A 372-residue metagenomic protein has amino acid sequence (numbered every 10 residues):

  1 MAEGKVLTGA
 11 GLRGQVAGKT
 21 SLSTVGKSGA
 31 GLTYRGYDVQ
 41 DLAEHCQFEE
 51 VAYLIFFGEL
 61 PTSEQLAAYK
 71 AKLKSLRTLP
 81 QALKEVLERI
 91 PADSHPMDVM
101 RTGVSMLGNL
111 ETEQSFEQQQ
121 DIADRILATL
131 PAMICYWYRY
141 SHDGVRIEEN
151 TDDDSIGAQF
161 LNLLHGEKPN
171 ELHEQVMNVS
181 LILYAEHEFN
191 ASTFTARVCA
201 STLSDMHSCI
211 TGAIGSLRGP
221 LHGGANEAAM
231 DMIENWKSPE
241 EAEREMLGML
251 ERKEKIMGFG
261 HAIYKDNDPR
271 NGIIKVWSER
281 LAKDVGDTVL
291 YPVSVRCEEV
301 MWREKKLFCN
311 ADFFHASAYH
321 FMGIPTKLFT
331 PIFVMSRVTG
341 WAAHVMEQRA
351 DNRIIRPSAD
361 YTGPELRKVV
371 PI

Functional and structural regions predicted by a protein language model:
M1-I372: Non-transmembrane, aqueous-exposed alpha-helical and coiled segments at domain scale
